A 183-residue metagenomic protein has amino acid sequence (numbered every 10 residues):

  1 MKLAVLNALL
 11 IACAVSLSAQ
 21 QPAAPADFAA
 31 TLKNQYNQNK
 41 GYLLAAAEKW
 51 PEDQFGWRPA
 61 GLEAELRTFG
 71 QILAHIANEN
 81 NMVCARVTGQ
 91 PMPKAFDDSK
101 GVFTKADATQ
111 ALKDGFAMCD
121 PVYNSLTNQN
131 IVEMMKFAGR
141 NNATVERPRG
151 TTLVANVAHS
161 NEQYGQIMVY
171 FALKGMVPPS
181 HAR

Functional and structural regions predicted by a protein language model:
M1-K2: N-terminal secretory signal peptides that target proteins for export/translocation
L6-S16: Bacterial N-terminal signal peptides
A19-Q20: Boundary of Sec targeting at the N-terminus
A24-Y36: N-terminal beta-strand motif that seeds the catalytic metal site of vicinal oxygen chelate
K33, N37-L44, F55-D98, A138-R183: Short, contiguous alpha-helical
L44-W50: Low-complexity, Ser/Thr/Pro/Gly-enriched N-terminal "stalk/linker" regions
P51-F55, T88, N124, N128-I131: Short, flexible helix-adjacent loops and helix caps
G101-F137, P148-Q163: Acidic/histidine-rich alpha-helical segments that form the ligand environment of transition-metal centers
